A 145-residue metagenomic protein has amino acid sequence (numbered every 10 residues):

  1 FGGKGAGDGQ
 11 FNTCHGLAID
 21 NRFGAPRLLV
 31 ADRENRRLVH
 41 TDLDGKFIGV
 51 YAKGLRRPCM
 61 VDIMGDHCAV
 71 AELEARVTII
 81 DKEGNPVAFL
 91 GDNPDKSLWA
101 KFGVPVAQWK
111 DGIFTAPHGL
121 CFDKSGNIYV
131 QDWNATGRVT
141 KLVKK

Functional and structural regions predicted by a protein language model:
F1-T13, G45-R56, N85-A116: Gly/Pro-rich loop segments of beta-rich domains
A6-R27, R36, G54-H67, K110-D123: Beta-rich, blade/repeat-based domains predominating in secreted/periplasmic proteins but also intracellular
R22, R33, L73, W133: Short loop/turn segments immediately following the C-termini of beta-strands
R27-V30, H67-V70, T78, N127-V130: Conserved beta-propeller blade signature
N35-R37, A75-R76, A135-G137: Loop/turn residues immediately N-terminal
D42-K46, D81-N85, V143-K145: Short loop/turn segments that connect beta-strands within beta-propeller blades
I113-K145: Blade-level signature of beta-propeller repeat domains, shared across WD40, Kelch, NHL, RCC1 and BNR/Asp-box propellers
